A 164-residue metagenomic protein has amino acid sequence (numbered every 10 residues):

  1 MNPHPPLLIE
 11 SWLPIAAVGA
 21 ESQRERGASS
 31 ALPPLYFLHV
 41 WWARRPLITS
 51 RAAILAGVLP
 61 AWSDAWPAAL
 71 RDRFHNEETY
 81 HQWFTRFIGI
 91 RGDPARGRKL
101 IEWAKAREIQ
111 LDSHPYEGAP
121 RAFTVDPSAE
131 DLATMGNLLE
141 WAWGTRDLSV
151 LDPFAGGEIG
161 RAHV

Functional and structural regions predicted by a protein language model:
N2-R45, T49-A52: N-terminal-proximal low-complexity accessory segments that begin disordered and transition into the first
S22, A43, G57, A61-D64: Class I S-adenosyl-L-methionine-dependent methyltransferase module
A28-L35, I109, T134-W143: Short glycine/proline-rich turn/loop motifs
L38, H75, F84, I88-G89: Catalytic cores of eukaryotic secretory-pathway lumenal/extracellular enzymes that build and remodel glycoconjugates
A53-A61, E130-D131: Phosphate/ATP-binding catalytic cores across multiple sugar-kinase/actin-like superfamilies, primarily ASKHA
S63-H75: Short, glycine/acidic-rich hinge or "gate" loops at secondary-structure transitions that mediate conformational
Y116-A119, F123-H163: Conserved S-adenosyl-L-methionine
